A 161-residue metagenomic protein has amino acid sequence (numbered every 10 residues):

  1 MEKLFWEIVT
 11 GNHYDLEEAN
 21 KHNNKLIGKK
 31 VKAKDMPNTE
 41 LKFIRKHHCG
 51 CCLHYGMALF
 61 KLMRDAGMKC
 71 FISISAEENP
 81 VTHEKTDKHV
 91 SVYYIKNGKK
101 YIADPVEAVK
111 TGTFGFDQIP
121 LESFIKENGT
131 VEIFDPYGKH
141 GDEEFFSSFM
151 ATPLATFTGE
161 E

Functional and structural regions predicted by a protein language model:
M1, F5-I8, L59, M63 (+1 more regions): Hydrophobic, Leu/Ile/Phe/Ala-enriched alpha-helical segments that form helix-helix packing faces
M1-C51, D87: Secondary-structure boundary elements
E7, N24, K46, A108-T111 (+3 more regions): Compositionally biased, low-complexity repeat tracts
T10-G11, H22-K30, H48, G67 (+4 more regions): Short, flexible coil/linker elements and helix-boundary hinge sites characteristic of intrinsically disordered
H54-H140: Hydrophobic/aromatic-rich core segments of domains that either
K126-E161: Alpha-helical and coiled-coil interaction segments, frequently adjacent to or embedded within charge-biased
